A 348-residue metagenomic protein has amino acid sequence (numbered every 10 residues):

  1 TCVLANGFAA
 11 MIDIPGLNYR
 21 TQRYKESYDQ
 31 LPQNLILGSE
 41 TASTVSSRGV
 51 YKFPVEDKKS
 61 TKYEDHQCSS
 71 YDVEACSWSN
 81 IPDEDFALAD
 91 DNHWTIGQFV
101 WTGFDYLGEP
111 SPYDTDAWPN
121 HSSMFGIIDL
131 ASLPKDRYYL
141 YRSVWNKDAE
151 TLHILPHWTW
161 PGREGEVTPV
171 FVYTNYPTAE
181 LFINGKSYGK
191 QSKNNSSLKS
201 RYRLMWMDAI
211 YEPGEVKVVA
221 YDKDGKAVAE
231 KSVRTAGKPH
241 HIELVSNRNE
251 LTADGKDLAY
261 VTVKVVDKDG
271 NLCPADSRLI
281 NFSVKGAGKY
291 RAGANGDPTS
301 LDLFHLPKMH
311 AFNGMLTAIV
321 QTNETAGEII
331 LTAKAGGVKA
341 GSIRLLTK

Functional and structural regions predicted by a protein language model:
T1-A227: Extended substrate-binding grooves/exosites of carbohydrate-active enzymes
W160-G165, E250-A259: Short, solvent-exposed loop/linker segments at the N-terminal edge of repeated beta-sheet extracellular domains
V170-T174, V219-A220, K256-P274, I280 (+1 more regions): Beta-strand-rich structural segments
Q191-K193, P239-L244, F282-S300: Short aromatic-acidic-glycine turn motif
L204-Y211, L303-E324: Short, hydrophobic beta-strand segments
Y211-E215, K256-L258, A326-E328: Extracellular Ig-like/FN3 beta-sandwich strand-entry sites
G225-G237, K339-T347: Edge beta-strands of extracellular beta-sandwich domains
V233-G255: Low-complexity, Pro/Ser/Thr- and charge-rich linker/hinge segments at domain boundaries
